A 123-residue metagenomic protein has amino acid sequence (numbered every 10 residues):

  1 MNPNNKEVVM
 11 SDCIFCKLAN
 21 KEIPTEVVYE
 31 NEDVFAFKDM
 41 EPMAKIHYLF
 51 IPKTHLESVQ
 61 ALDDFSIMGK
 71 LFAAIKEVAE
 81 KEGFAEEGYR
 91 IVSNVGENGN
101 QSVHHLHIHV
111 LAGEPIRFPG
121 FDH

Functional and structural regions predicted by a protein language model:
M1-H123: HIT superfamily nucleotide-processing domains
